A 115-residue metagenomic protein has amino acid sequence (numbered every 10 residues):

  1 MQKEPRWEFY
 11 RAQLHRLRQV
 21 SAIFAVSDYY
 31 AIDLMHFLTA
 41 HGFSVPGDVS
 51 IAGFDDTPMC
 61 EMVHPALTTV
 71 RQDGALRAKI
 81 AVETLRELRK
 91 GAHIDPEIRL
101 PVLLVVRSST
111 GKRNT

Functional and structural regions predicted by a protein language model:
E4-T115: Flexible loop/turn connectors
